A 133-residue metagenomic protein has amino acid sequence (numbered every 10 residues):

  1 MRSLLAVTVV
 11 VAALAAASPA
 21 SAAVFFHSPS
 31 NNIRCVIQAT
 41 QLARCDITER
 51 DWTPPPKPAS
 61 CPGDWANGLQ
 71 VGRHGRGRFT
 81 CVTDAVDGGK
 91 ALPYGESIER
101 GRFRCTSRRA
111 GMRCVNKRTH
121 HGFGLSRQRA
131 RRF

Functional and structural regions predicted by a protein language model:
A6-A15: Bacterial N-terminal signal peptides
A17-P19: N-terminal signal peptide c-region/cleavage motif recognized by signal peptidases
S21-S28: Cleaved targeting-peptide boundary
H27, H74, H120-H121: Histidine (H) residue identity feature
S30-T48, G68, E99-K117: Extracellular/lumenal glycan-associated surfaces
L42-L92, L125-F133: A low-complexity, Ser/Thr/Gly/Pro-enriched, surface-exposed linker/loop concept that marks segments flanking
D87-G122, R127-R129: Extracytosolic low-complexity repeat regions of secreted or lipid-anchored proteins
